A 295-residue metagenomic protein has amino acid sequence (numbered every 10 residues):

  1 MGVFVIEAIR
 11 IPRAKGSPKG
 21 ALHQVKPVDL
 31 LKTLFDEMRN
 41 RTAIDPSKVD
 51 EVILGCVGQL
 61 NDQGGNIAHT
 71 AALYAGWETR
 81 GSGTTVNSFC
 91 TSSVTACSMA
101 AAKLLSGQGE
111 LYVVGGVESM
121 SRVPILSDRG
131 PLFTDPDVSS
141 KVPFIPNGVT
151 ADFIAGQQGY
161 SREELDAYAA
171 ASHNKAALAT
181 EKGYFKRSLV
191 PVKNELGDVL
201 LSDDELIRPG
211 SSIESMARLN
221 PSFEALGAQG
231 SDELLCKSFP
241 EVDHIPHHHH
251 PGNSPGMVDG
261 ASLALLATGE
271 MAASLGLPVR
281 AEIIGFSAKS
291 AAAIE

Functional and structural regions predicted by a protein language model:
M1-A75, S82, C90, F153-R162 (+2 more regions): Conserved active-site "lid/cap" helical segment
I9-P12, H23-T33, R41, A167-G269 (+1 more regions): N-terminal extracellular/periplasmic Venus flytrap/periplasmic-binding protein-like
P12-D36, N40, G58-N61, T84-S98 (+5 more regions): Active-site pocket-shaping loop/turn-to-helix segments
V25, C56-E110, V142-V149, G210 (+1 more regions): Conserved catalytic cysteine-centered active-site region of acyl-thioester-dependent Claisen-condensing enzymes
A72, V86-V117, A155-F185, L263-M271: Active-site-proximal alpha-helical scaffold in enzymes
S106-Q158: Flexible glycine-/small-residue-enriched beta->alpha junction loops that bind anionic phosphate/pyrophosphate groups
G269-E295: Glycine- and Gly-Pro-enriched alpha-helical subdomains that act as flexible, kink-prone "lid/hinge" or packing modules
